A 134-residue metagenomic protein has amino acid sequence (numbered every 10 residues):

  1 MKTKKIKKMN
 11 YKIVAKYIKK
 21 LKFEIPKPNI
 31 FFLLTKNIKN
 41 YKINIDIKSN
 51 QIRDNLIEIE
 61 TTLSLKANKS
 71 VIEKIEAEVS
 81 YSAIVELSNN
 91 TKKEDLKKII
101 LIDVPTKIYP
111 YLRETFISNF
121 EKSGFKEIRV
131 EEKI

Functional and structural regions predicted by a protein language model:
M1-I134: N-terminal intrinsically disordered, cationic/polar leader segments that include organellar targeting peptides
